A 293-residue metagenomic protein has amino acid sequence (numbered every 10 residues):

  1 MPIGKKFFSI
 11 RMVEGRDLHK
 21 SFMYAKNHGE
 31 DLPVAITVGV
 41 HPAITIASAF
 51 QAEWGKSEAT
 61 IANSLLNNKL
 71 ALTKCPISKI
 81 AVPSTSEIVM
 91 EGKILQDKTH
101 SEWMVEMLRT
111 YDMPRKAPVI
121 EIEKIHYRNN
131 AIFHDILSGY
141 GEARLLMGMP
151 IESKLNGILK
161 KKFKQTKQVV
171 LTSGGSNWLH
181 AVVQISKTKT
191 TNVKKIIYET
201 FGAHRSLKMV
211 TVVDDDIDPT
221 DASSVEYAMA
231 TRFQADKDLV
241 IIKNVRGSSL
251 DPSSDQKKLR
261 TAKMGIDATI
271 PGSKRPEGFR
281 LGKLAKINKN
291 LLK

Functional and structural regions predicted by a protein language model:
M1-P2, I122: FAD-binding subdomain of flavoenzyme oxidoreductases
P2-F50, H204-S206, V212: Internal alpha/beta scaffold segment
G39-K293: Charged, compositionally biased interaction regions
